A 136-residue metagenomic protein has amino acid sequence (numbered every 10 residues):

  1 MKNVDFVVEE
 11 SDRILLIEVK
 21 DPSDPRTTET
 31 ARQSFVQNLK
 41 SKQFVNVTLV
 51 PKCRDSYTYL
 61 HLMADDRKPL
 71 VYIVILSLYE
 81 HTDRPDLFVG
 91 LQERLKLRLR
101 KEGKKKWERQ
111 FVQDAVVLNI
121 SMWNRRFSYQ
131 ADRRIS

Functional and structural regions predicted by a protein language model:
M1-S11, Y129-S136: Basic, amphipathic N-terminal segments that precede the first structured/catalytic domain
K2, K20, K40-K42, K52 (+3 more regions): Context-gated lysine
F6-V8, L15-D21: Conserved catalytic cores of phosphodiester-cleaving nucleases, focusing on short active-site segments
R13-L15, V71: Structural motif
L15, P25, H81: Flexible, glycine-rich phosphate/dinucleotide-binding loops and adjacent beta-alpha linkers at cofactor/substrate
P22-S77: Catalytic cores of nucleic-acid endonucleases
S41-V45, S121, Y129: General secondary-structure propensity
L70-F127: Short, low-complexity, polybasic intrinsically disordered segments
